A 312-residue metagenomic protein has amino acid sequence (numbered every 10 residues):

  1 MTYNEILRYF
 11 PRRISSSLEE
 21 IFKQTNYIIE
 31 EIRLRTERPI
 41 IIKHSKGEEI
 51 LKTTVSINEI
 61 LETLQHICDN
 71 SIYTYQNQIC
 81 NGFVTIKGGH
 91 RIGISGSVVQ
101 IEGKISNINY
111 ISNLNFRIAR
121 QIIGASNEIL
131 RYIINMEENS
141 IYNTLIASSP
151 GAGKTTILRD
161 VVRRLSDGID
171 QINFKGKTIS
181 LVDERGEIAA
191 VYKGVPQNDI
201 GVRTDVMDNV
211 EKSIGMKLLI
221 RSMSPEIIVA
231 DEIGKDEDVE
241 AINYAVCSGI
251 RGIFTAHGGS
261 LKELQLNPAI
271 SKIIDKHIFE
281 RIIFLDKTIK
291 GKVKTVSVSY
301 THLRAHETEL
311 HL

Functional and structural regions predicted by a protein language model:
M1-G88: N-terminal accessory targeting/assembly segments
I32, I94, D183: Residue-level signature of catalytic and energy-coupling elements of molecular machines, predominantly ATP/GTP-dependent
H66, I72-S140: P-loop NTP-binding catalytic core
E128-V182: P-loop NTPase nucleotide-binding module
S166-V210: P-loop NTPase switch/communication element
E211-L219: Conserved alpha-helical scaffold flanking the Walker A/P-loop in AAA+ ATPase domains
M223-R281: Conserved P-loop NTPase nucleotide-binding/switch module
T301-T308: Conserved small/polar residues in nucleotide/adenosyl-binding loops
